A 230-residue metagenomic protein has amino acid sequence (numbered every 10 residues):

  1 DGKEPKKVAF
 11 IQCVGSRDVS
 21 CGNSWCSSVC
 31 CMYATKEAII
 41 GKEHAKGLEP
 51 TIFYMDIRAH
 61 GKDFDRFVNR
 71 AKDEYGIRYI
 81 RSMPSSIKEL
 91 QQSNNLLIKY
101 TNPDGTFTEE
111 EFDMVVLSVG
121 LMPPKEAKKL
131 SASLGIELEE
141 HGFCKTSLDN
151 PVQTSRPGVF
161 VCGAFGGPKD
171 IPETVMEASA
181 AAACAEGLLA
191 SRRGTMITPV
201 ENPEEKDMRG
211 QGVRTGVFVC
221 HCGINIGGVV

Functional and structural regions predicted by a protein language model:
D1-V230: Residues forming the flavin
